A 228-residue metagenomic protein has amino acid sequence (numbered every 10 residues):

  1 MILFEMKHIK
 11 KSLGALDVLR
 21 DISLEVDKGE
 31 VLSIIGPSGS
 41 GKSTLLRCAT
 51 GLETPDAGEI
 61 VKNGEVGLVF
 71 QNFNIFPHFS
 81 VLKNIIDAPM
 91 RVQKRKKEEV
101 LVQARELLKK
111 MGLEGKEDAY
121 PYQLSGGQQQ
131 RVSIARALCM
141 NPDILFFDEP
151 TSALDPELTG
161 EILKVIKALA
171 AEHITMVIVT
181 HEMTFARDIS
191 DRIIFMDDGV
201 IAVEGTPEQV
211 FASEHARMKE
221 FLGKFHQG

Functional and structural regions predicted by a protein language model:
I2-F4, K11-P207: ABC family nucleotide-binding domain
D198, A202, E208-G228: C-terminal boundary and immediately downstream tail of ABC-type ATPase nucleotide-binding domains
